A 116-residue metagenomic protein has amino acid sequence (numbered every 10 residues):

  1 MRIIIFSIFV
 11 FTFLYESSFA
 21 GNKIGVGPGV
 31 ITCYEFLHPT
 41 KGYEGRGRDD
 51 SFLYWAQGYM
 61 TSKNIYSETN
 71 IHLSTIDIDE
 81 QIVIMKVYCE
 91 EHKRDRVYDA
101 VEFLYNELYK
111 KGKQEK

Functional and structural regions predicted by a protein language model:
I3-L14: Sec-dependent N-terminal signal peptides
I4, S17, L53-W55: Hydrophobic alpha-helical segments
L14-A20: Sec/Tat signal peptide C-region and signal peptidase I cleavage site
S18, S74, L108-Y109: Residue-level signature of transmembrane alpha-helix interfaces in integral membrane proteins
K23-V87, E91: Short N-proximal segments of mature Sec-exported proteins
I78-K116: Surface-exposed, polar helix/loop patches in the mature regions of secreted/periplasmic/lumenal proteins that form
